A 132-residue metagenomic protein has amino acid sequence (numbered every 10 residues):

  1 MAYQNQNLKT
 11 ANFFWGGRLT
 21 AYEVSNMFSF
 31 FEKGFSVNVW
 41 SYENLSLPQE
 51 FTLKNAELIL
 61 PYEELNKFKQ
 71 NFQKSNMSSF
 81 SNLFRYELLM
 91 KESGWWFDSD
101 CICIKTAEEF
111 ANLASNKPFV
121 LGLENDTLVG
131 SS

Functional and structural regions predicted by a protein language model:
M1-F13: N-proximal low-complexity "stem/linker" segments adjacent to membrane-targeting elements
F13-W15, S41-E43: Short beta-strand/turn micro-motifs composed of small residues that flank or help shape donor/cofactor-binding pockets
L19-F31: Short, well-formed alpha-helical segments that are part of the catalytic scaffolds of diverse glycosyltransferases
G34-Y42, W95, D100: Short, hydrophobic beta-strand segments that form beta-sheet elements in well-ordered domains
Y42-L83: Active-site-proximal specificity loops/subdomain of glycosyltransferases
M77-L128: GT-A fold catalytic core of metal-dependent nucleotide-sugar glycosyltransferases, centered on the diacidic
